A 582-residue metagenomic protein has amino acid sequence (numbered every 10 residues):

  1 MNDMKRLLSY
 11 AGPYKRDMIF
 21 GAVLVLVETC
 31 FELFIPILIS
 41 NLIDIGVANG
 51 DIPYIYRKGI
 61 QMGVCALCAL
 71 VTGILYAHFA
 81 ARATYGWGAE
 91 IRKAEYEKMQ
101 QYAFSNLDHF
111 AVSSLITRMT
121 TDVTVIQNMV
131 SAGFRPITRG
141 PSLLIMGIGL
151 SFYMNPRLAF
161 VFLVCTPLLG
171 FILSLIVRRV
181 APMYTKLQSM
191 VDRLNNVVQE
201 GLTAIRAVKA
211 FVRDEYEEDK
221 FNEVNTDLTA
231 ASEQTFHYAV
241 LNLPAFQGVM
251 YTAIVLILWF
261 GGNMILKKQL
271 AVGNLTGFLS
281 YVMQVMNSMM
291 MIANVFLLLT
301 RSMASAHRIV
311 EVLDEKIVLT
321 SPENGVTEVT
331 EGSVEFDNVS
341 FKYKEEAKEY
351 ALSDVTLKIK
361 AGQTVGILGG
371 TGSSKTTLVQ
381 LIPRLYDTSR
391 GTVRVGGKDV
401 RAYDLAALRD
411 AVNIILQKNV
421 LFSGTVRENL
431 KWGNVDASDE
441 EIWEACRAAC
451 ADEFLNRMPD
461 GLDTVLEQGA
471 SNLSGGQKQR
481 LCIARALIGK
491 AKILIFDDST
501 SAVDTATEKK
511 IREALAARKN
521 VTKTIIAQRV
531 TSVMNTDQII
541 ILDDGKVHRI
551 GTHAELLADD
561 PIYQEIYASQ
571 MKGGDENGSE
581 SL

Functional and structural regions predicted by a protein language model:
M1-E32, I39, V47-M62, T72 (+19 more regions): Membrane-integrated ABC transporters
L8, P13-R16, Q101-S105, T121-V130 (+8 more regions): An intracellular "coupling" helix at the cytosolic face of ABC transporter transmembrane type-1 domains
P13, D17-C30, N41, C65 (+3 more regions): Transmembrane helices of ABC transporter permease
L26-F34, L67-I74, I126-M129, G133-I145 (+5 more regions): Hydrophobic alpha-helical transmembrane bundles that constitute the permease/transmembrane domains of multi-pass
I35, I39, Y76, A80 (+8 more regions): Hydrophobic/aromatic residues in alpha-helical transmembrane segments
N49-G50, Y85, K93-T117, T121-V123 (+7 more regions): Short intracellular "coupling" helices and adjacent cytoplasmic loop segments at the cytosolic face of multi-pass
D51-R57, M146, L150-V164, Q234-R308 (+1 more regions): Helix-loop-helix
T327-L582: ABC-type nucleotide-binding domain
